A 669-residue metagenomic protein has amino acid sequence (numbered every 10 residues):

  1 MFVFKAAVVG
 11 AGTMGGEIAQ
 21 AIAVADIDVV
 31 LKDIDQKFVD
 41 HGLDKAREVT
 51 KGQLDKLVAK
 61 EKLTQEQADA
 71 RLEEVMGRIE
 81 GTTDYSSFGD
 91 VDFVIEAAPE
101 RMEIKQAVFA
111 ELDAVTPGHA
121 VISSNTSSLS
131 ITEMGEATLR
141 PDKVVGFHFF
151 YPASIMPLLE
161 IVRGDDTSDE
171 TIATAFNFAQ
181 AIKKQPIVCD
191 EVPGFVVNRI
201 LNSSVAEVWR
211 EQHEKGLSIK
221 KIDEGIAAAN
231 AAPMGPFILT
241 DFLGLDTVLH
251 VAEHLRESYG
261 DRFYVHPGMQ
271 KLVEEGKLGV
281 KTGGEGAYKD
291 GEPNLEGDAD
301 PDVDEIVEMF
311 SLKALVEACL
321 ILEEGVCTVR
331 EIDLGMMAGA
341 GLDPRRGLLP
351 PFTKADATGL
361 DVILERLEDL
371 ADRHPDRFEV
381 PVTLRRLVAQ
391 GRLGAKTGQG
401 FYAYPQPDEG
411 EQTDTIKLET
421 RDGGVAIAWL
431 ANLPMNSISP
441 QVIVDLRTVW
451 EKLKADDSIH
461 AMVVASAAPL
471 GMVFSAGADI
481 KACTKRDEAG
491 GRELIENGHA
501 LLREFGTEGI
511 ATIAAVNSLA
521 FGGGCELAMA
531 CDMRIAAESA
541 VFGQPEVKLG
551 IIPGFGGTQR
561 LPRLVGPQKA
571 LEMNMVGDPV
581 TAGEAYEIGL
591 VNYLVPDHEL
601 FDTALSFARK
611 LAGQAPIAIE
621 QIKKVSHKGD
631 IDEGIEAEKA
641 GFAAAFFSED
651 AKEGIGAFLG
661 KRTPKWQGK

Functional and structural regions predicted by a protein language model:
M1-G423, A431, I635-A640, A644-F647: N-terminal glycine-rich phosphate-binding loop for ADP-containing cofactors
L31-E48, D55, A181, I535-A540 (+5 more regions): C-terminal long alpha-helix characteristic of the crotonase
F93, K143, M533, P567 (+6 more regions): Well-ordered beta-strand positions
A107-E111, V115, D445, V449 (+1 more regions): Short, conserved SAM-binding segment of the class I
L112, I222, L501, F505-G509 (+5 more regions): CoA-thioester-processing core
G423-A431, N436, Q441-A489, A500-A515 (+3 more regions): A structural preference for short, pocket-lining loop segments at secondary-structure junctions
